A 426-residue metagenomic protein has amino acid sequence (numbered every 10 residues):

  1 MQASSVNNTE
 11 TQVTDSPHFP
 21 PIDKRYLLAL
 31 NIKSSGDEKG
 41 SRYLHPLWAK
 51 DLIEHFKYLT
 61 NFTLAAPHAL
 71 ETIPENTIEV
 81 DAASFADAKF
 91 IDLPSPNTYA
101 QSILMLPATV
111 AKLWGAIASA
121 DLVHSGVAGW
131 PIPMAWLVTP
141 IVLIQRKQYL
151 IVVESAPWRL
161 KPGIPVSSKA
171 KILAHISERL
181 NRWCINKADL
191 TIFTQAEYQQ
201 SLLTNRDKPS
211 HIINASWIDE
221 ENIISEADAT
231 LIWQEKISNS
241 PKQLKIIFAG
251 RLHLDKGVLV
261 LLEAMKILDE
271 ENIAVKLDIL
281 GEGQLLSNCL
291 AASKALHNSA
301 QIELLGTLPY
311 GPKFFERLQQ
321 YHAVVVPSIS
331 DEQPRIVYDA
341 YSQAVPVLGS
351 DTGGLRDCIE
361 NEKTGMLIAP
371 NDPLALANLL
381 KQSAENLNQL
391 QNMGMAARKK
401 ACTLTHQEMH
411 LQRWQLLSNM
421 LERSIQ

Functional and structural regions predicted by a protein language model:
I73-N76, K171-L231: A short, active-site helix/loop in glycosyltransferases that binds the activated sugar's phosphate group
L244, F248-I267, Q284-L290, F315 (+1 more regions): A conserved mid-protein helix/loop that constitutes part of the nucleotide-sugar donor-binding site
L290-L308: Nucleotide-activated donor-binding/catalytic signature segment of Leloir-type glycosyltransferases, i.e., the conserved
Q301, A375, Q382, Q389-T403 (+1 more regions): A short, well-ordered alpha-helix in the C-terminal region of glycosyltransferases
I329: Aromatic "clamp/platform" in nucleotide-sugar-dependent glycosyltransferases that forms part of the donor/acceptor
P346-G349: Short hydrophobic beta-strand element within catalytic cores of glycosyltransferases and related nucleotide-activated
N361-E362, M366-P373, Q382-N388: Conserved acidic donor-binding segment of nucleotide-sugar-dependent glycosyltransferases
H406-Q426: C-terminal alpha-helical cap of glycosyltransferases
